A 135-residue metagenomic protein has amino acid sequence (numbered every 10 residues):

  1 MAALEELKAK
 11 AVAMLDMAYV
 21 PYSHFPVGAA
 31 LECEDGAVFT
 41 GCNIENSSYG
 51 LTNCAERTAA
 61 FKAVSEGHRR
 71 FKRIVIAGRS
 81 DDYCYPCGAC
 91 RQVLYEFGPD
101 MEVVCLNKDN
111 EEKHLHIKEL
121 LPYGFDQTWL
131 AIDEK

Functional and structural regions predicted by a protein language model:
A2-V20, H68-K135: C-terminal binding/interaction regions
A11, A29-A30, A59, A63: Small-residue (primarily alanine) positions within well-ordered alpha-helices, especially packing/interaction faces
H24-C33: Short beta-strand scaffold segments in enzyme catalytic cores
E32-E34, N43-I44: Histidine- and/or cysteine-centered catalytic micro-motif in compact active-site loops
A37-V38: Hydrophobic "anchor" residues
N43-T58: Compact, glycine-rich, soluble single-domain proteins
C54-R73: Short, solvent-exposed cationic patches
